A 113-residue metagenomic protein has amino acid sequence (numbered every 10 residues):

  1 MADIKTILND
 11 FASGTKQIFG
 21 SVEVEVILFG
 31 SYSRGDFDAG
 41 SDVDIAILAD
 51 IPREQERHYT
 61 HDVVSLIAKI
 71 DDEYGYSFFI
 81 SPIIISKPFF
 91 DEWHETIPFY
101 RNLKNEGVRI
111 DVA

Functional and structural regions predicted by a protein language model:
M1-E25, R34-A39, D50-A113: Catalytic core of pol beta-like nucleotidyltransferases
S31: Conserved H-loop
D44-L48: Short beta-strand->loop micro-motif that forms the acidic, two-metal-ion catalytic signature in nucleotide-processing
